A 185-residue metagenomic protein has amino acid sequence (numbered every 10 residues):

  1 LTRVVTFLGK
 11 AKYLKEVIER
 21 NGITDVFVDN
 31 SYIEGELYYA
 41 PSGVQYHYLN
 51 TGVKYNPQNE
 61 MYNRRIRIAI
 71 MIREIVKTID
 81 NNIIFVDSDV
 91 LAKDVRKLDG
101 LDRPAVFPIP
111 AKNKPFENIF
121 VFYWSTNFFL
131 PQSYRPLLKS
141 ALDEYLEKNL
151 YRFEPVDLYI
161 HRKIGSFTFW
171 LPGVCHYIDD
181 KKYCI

Functional and structural regions predicted by a protein language model:
L1-T2, E19-V28, V44: Short loop->beta transition adjacent to catalytic acidic/histidine clusters or analogous donor-positioning motifs
T2-K10: A conserved hydrophobic helix/loop-capping motif in glycosyltransferases and polysaccharide synthases
K10-G22: Short, well-formed alpha-helical segments that are part of the catalytic scaffolds of diverse glycosyltransferases
S31-I79: Active-site-proximal specificity loops/subdomain of glycosyltransferases
R64-I72, S88-V90, R152-H161: Conserved glycosyltransferase catalytic-site signature
N81-K93: Short beta-strand-to-loop acidic/aromatic patch adjacent to the donor-nucleotide binding site
A92-F116: Conserved donor-nucleotide/metal-binding helix-loop-beta segment in metal-dependent transferases, i.e., the alpha-helix
Y123-I185: Catalytic core and acceptor-binding pocket of nucleotide-sugar-dependent glycosyltransferases
